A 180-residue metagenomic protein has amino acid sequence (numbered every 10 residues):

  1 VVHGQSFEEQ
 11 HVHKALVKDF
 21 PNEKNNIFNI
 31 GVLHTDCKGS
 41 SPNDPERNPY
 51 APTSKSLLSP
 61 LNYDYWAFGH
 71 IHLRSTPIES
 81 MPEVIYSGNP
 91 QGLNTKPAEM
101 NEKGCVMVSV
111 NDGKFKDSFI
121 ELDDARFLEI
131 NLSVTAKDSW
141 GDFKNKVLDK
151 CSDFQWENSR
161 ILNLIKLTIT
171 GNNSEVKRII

Functional and structural regions predicted by a protein language model:
V1, L128-I130, E175-I179: Short, solvent-exposed polar/charged micro-motifs at secondary-structure junctions
V1-V110, K114-K116: His/Asp/Glu-rich metal-coordinating catalytic cores of metallo-dependent phosphodiesterases/hydrolases acting on
E9, E46-T53, A136-K137, L167 (+1 more regions): Short, exposed beta-strand "edge-strand" segments with a Pro/Gly-rich flavor and a Y/T-containing core
E9, K38, D124, K137-S139 (+1 more regions): Generic "edge-of-domain/loop-turn" microfeature
V12-K14, S41, F127, W140 (+1 more regions): Short acidic, gly/pro-rich beta-turn/loop elements at beta-sheet edges and active-site/ligand-binding grooves
N22-K24, I120, W156-S159: Short glycine/proline-enriched loop/turn "hinge" motifs that connect secondary-structure elements and lie
S87-D149, K166-T168: Binuclear metal-dependent phosphoesterase catalytic core
D138-I180: Non-catalytic terminal accessory segments
